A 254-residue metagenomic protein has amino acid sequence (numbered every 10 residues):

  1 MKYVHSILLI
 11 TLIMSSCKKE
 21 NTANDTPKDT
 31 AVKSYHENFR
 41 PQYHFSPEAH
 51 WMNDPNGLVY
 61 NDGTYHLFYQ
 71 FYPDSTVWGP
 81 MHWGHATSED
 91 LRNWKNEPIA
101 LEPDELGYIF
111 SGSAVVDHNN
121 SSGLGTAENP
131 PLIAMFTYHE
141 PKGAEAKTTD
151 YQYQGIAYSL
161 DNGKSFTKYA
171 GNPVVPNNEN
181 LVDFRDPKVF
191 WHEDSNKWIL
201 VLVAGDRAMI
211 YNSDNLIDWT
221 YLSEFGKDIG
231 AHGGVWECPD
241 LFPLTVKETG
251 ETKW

Functional and structural regions predicted by a protein language model:
K2-L9: Sec-dependent signal peptide recognition, specifically the positively charged N-region followed immediately by
I10-S16: Hydrophobic h-region of N-terminal signal peptides that target proteins for export in Gram-negative bacteria
C17-P187, W191-C238, P243-W254: Beta-rich carbohydrate-recognition and catalytic domains
